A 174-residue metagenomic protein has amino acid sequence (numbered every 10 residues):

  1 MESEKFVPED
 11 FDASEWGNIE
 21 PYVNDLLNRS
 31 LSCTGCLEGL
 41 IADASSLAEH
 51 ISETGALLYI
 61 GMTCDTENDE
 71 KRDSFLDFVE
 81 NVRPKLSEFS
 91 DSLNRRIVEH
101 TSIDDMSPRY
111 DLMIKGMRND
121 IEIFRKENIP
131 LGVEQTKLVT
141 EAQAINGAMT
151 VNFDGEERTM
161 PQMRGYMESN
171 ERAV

Functional and structural regions predicted by a protein language model:
M1-V174: A well-structured
